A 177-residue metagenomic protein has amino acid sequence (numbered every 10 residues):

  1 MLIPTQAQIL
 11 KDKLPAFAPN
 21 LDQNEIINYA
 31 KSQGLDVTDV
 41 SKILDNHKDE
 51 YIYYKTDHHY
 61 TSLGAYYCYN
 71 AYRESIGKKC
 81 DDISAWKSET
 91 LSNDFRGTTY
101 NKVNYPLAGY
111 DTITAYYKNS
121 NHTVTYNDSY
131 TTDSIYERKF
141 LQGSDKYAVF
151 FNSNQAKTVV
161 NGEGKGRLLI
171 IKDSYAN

Functional and structural regions predicted by a protein language model:
M1-N177: Extracellular glycan-modifying ectodomains
